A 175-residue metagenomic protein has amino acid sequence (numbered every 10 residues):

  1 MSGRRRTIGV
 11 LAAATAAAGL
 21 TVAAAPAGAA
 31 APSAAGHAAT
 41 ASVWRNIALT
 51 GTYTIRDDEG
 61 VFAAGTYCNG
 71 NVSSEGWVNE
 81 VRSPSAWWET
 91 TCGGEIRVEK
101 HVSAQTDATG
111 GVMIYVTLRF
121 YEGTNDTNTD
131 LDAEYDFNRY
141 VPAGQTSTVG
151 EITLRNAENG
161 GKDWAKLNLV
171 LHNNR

Functional and structural regions predicted by a protein language model:
M1-C68: N-terminal prepro-regions of secreted/extracellular proteins
V43, N125-T129, D136-A143, N174-R175: Compositionally biased, non-globular sequence tracts
I47-Y53, K100-V102, I114-L118, I152 (+1 more regions): Hydrophobic beta-strand residues in large extracellular and virion-surface proteins
T52-D58, E122-T124, N174: Short, flexible beta-strand-to-coil junctions
T66-Y135: Predominantly extracellular/secreted and cell-surface proteins with exposed, flexible low-complexity segments
E80-W87, G144-I152: Short, hydrophobic/aromatic-rich segments at coil-to-beta transitions
V149-A165: Short, exposed beta-strand-loop hairpins at the edges of beta-sheets in extracellular/periplasmic proteins
D163-R175: Short, low-complexity, Pro/Ser/Thr/Gly-rich segments in the mature regions of secreted, periplasmic
